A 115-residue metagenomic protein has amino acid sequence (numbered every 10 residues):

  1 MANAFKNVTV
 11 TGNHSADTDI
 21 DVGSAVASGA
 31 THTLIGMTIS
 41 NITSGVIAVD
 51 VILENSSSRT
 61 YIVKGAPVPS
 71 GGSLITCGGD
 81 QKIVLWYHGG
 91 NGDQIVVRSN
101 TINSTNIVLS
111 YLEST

Functional and structural regions predicted by a protein language model:
M1-H32, G90-G92, R98-T115: C-terminal interaction-tip segments
T31-S40: Short beta-strand elements of extracellular/lumenal beta-sandwich folds
I39-S44, S56, N100-I102: Short solvent-exposed strand-capping/beta-turn motif centered on an Asx-Ser/Thr pair
D50-E54, V108-S110: Beta-strand signatures of extracellular beta-sandwich domains
E54-S58, S114-T115: Short edge-strand/loop segments of extracellular domains
S57-G92: Intrinsically disordered, low-complexity Pro/Gly/Ser/Thr-rich segments with frequent PxxP/GP/PP motifs and embedded
